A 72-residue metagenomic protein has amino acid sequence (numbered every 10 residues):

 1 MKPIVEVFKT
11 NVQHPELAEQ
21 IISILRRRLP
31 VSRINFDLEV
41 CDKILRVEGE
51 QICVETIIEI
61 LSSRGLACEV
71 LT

Functional and structural regions predicted by a protein language model:
M1-Q13: Short glycine-/aliphatic-rich beta-strand segments at the starts of folded cytosolic domains
E6-K9, E19-I22, E48-T72: C-terminal structural segments of small proteins and small subunits
V12-L29: Short amphipathic alpha-helix segments
P30-F36: A short linear hydrophobic-aromatic micro-motif
L38-D42: Short Gly/Ser/Thr- and Asp/Glu-enriched loop/turn motifs at secondary-structure junctions
K43-V47: A generic structural motif
